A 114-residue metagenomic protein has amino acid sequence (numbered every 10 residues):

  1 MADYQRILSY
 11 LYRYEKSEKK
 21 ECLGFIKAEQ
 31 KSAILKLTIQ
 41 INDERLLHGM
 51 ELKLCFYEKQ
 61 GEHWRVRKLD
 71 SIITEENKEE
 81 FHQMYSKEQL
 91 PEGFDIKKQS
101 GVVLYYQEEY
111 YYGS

Functional and structural regions predicted by a protein language model:
M1-S114: N-terminal targeting/export leaders
